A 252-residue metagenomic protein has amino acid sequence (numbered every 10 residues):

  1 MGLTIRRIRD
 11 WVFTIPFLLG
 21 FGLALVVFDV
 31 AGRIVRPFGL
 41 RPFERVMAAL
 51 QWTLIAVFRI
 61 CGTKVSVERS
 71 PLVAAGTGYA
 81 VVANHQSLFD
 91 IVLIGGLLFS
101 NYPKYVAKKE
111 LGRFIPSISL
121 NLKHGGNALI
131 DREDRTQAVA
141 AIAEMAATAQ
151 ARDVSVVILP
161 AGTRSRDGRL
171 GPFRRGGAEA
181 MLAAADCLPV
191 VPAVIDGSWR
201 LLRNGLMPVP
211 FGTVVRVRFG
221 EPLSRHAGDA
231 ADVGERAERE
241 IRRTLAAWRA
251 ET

Functional and structural regions predicted by a protein language model:
M1-L3, V67, A250-T252: Soluble, non-transmembrane catalytic domains of enzymes that act on hydrophobic metabolites at membranes
L3-S66, L120-N121: A transmembrane-helix-recognition feature enriched in membrane-embedded lipid enzymes and envelope glyco-/phospholipid
D29-P37, F43-V46, I60, A75-D134: Catalytic core of membrane glycerolipid acyltransferases/transacylases, capturing the structured, soluble-facing
C61-E68, V139, R200: Short gly/ser/thr-rich secondary-structure transition/capping motifs
P116-L120, S155-V157, R166-D232: A cross-family acyltransferase "interaction/gating" segment
K123-T148, D153: A membrane-cytosol interface segment of integral membrane proteins
A138, M145-A146, V156, A161-R169: Soluble extracytoplasmic domains of inner/organellar membrane proteins
A227-T252: A cross-taxonomic marker for long C-terminal extensions/tails that follow the last structured domain
